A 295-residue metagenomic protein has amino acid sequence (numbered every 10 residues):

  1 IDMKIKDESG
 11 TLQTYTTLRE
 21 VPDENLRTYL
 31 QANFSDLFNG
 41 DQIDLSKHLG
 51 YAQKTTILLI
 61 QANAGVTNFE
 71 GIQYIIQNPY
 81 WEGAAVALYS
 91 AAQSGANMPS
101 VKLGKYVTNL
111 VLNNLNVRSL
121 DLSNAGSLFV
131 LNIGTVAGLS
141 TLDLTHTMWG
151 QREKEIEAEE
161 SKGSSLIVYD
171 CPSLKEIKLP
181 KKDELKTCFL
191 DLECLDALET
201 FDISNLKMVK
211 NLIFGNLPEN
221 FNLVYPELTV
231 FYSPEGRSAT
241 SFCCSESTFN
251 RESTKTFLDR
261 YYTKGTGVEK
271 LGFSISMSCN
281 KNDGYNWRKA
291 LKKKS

Functional and structural regions predicted by a protein language model:
I1-N114, D121-G126, H146-R152, E157-S161 (+6 more regions): N-terminal capping/linker segments that flank leucine-rich repeat
V86, V101, L110, L120 (+10 more regions): Solenoid scaffold repeats with emphasis on beta-solenoid/beta-helix
L88-A96, L112-N116, I133-G138, G163-S173 (+3 more regions): Extracellular beta-strand-rich, repetitive "passenger/adhesive" scaffolds that bind or process carbohydrates
